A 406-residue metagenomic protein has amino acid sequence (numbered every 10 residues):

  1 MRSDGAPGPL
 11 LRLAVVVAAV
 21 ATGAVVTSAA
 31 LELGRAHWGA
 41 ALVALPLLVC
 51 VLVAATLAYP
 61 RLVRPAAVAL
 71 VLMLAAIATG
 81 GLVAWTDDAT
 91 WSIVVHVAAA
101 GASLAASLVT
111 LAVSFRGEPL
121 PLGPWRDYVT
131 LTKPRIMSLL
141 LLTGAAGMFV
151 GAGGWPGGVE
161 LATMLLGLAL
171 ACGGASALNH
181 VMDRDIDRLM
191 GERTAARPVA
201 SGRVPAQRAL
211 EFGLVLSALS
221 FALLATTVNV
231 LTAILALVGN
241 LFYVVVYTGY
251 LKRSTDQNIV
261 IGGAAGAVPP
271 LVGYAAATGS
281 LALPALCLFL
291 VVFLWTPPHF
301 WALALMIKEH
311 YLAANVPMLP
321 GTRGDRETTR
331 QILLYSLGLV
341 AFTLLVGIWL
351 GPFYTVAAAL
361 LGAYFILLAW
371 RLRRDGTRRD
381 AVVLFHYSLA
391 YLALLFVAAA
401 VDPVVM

Functional and structural regions predicted by a protein language model:
M1-G123, Y128, G157, A169 (+6 more regions): Polytopic transmembrane helical bundles with strong interfacial aromatic enrichment
V71, L142-A145, F149-M182, E192-R193 (+2 more regions): Membrane-embedded alpha-helical segments that form the functional core of polytopic membrane enzymes, especially those
V94, I366-L394: Interfacial loop-to-transmembrane junctions
P119-W125, M182-V204, W301-T329: Cytosolic, membrane-interface loops and tails of multi-pass inner-membrane proteins
L142-A145, I261-A277, R326-E327, F385-A399: Small-residue-rich segments of transmembrane alpha-helices in multi-pass membrane proteins, especially helix faces
A146-L166, L219-I234, P270-F293, F342-Y354 (+1 more regions): Helix-coil boundary and interhelical linker segments in multi-pass alpha-helical membrane proteins
R188, E192-I234, D325-G347: Multi-pass membrane catalytic core of lipid/isoprenoid biosynthesis enzymes
A206, L210-A277: Intramembrane alpha-helical segments
